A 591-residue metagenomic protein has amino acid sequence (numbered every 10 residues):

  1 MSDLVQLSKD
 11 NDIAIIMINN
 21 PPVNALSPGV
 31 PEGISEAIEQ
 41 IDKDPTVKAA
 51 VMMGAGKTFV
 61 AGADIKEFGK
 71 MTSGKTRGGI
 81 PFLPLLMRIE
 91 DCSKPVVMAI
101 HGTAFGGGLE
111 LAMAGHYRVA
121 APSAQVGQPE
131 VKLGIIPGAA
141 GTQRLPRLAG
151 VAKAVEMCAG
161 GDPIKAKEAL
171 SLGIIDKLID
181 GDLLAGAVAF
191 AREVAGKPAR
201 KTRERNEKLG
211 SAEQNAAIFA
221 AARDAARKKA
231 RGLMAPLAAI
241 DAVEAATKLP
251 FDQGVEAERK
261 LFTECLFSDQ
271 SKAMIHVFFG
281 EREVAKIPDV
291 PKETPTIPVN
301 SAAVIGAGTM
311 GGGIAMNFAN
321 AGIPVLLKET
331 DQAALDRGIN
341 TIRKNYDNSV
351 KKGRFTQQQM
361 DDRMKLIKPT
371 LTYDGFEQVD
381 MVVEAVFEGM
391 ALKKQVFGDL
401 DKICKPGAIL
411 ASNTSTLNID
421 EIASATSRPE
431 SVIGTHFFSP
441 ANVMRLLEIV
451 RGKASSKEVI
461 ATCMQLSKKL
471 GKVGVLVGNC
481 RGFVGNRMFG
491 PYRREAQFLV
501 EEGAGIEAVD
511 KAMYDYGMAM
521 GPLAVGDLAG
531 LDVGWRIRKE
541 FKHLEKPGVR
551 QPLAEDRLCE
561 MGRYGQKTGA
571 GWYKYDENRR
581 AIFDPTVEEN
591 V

Functional and structural regions predicted by a protein language model:
M1-A55, K70, P84-M87: Conserved CoA-thioester-binding segment of acyl-CoA-metabolizing enzymes
I13-M17, V51-M53, V97-A99, V119 (+2 more regions): Structural motif
N19, P31, M71-T72, G78-F82 (+4 more regions): N-terminal glycine-rich phosphate-binding loop for ADP-containing cofactors
M53-G56, S412-T414: Glycine-rich beta-strand-to-loop/alpha-helix junction loops that act as flexible
G54-R88, A104, K132-I135: Glycine- (often His-adjacent) and acidic-residue-rich active-site loop that binds/positions the CoA thioester
L86-M98, G102: Conserved catalytic cysteine-centered active-site region of acyl-thioester-dependent Claisen-condensing enzymes
G102-G108: Gly/Ser-rich catalytic serine loop of serine hydrolases
G107, M113-A114, G127: Left-handed beta-helix
